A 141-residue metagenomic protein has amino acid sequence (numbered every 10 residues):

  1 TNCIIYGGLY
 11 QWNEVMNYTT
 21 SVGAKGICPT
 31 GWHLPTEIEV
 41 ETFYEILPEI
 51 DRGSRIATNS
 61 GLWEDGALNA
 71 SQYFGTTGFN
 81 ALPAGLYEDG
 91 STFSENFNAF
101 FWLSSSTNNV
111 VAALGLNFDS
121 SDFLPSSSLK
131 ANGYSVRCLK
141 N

Functional and structural regions predicted by a protein language model:
T1-N141: Conserved positions within compact, well-structured domain cores
